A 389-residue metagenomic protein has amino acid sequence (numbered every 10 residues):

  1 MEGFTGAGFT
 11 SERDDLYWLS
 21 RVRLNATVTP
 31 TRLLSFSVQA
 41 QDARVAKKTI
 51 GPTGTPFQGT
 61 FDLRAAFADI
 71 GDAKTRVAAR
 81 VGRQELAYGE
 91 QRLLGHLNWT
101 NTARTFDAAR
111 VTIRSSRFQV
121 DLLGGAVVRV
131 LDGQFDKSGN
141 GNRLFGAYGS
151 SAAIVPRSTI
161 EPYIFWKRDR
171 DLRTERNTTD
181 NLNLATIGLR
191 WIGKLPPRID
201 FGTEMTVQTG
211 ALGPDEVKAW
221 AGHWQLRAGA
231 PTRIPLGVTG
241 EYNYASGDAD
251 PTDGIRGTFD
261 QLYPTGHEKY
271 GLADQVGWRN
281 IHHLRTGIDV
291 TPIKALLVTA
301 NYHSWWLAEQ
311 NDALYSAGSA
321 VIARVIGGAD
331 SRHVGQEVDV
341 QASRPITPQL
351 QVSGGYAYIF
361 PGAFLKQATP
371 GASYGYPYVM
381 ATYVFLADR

Functional and structural regions predicted by a protein language model:
E2-G6, A46-K48, L86-L93, L123-V130 (+5 more regions): Flexible, solvent-exposed coil segments and beta strand-coil junctions, predominantly the extracellular/periplasmic
G3-S20, V28-A79, Y88-H96, G133 (+5 more regions): Surface-exposed loop and membrane-interface regions of Gram-negative outer-membrane beta-barrel proteins
G8-T10, G54-Q58, L97-N101, S138-G141 (+4 more regions): Flexible, surface-exposed loop regions and adjacent strand-edge segments of Gram-negative outer-membrane beta-barrel
D14-L19, F57-D62, N101-A103, G139-G141 (+5 more regions): Short sequence motifs at beta-strands and strand-loop junctions characteristic of Gram-negative outer-membrane
L33, K74-A79, L97-T252, T291 (+4 more regions): Signature for the C-terminal beta-barrel architecture of outer-membrane proteins
A87-E90, L94-N98, Y242-G266: Surface-exposed extracellular loop regions of Gram-negative outer-membrane beta-barrel proteins, predominantly
G141-L144, G266-T291: Outer-membrane beta-barrel signature, preferentially recognizing the C-terminal barrel domain of Gram-negative
L296, S373-R389: Outer-membrane beta-barrel "beta-signal"
